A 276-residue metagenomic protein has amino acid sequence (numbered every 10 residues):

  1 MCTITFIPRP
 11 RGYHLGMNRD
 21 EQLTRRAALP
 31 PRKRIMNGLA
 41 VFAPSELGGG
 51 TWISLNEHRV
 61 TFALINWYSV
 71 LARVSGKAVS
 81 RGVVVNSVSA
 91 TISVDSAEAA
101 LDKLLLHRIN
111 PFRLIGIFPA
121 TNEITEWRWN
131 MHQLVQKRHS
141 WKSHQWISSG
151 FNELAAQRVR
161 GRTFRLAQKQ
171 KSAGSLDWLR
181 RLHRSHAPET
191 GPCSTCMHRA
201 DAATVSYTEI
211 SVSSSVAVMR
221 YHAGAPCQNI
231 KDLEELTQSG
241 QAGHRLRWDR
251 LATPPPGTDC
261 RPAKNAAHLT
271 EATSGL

Functional and structural regions predicted by a protein language model:
M1-L269, S274-L276: N-terminal nucleophile
